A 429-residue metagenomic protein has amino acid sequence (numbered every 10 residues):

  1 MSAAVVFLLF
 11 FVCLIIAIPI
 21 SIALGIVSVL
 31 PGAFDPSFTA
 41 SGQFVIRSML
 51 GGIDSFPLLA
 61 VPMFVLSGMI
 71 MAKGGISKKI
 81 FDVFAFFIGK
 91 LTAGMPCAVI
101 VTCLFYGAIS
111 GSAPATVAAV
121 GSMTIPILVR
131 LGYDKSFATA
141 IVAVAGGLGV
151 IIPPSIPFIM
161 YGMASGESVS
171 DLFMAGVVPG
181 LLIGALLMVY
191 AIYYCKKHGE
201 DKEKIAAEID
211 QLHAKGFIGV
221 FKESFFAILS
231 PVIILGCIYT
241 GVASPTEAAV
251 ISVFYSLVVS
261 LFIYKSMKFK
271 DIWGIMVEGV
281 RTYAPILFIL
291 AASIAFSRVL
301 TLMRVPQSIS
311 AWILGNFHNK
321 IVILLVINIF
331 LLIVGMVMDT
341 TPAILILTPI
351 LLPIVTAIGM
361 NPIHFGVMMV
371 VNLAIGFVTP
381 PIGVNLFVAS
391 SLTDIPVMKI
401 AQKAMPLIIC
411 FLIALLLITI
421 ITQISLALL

Functional and structural regions predicted by a protein language model:
M1-L429: Alpha-helical transmembrane segments of multi-pass membrane transport proteins
